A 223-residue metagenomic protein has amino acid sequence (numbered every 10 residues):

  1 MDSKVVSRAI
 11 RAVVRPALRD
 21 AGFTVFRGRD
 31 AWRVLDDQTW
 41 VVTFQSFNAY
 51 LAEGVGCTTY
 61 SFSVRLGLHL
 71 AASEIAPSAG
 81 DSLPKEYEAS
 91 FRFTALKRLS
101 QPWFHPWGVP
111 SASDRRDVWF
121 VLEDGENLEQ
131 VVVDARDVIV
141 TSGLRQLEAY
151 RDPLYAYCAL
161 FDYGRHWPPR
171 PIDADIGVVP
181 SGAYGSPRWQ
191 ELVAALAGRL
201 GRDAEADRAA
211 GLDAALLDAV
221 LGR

Functional and structural regions predicted by a protein language model:
M1-S7, R33-R223: Intrinsically disordered, low-complexity regulatory regions enriched in serine/threonine/proline and acidic residues
S3-F26: Amphipathic alpha-helical segments
